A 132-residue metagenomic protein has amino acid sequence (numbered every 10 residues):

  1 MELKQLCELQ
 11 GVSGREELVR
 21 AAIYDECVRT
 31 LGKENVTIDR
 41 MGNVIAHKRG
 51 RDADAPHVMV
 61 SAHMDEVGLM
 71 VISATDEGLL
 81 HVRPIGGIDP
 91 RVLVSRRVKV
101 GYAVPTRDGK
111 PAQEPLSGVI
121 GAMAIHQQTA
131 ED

Functional and structural regions predicted by a protein language model:
M1-D132: N-terminal hydrophobic/helix-forming segments and targeting peptides
